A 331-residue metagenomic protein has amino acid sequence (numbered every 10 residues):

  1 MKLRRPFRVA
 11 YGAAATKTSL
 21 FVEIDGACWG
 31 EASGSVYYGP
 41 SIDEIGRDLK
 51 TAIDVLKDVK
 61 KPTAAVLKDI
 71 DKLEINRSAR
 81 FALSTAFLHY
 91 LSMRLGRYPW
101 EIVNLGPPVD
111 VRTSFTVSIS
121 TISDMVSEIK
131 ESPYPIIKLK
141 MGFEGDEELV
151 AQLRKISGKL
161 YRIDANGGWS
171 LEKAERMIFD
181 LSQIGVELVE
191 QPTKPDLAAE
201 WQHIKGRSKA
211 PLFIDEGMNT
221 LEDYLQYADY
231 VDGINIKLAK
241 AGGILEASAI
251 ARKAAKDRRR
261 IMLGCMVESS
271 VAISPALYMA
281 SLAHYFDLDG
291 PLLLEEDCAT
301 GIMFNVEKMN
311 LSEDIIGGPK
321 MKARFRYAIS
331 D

Functional and structural regions predicted by a protein language model:
M1-Y161, G168-E175, F179-Q183, T300-D331: N-terminal capping/lid subdomain adjacent to the active-site entrance of alpha/beta enzymes
V22, L83, G96, D164 (+4 more regions): Conserved, mostly hydrophobic/aromatic
T63, P99-I102, L188-P192, C265-M266: Flexible, glycine/charged-enriched surface loops at secondary-structure junctions
G106-R112, I156-D164, K205-D215, D257-M262: Short beta-strand/loop segments at the ligand-binding rim of alpha/beta enzyme cores
T116-S118, P135-G145, L160-G168, G185-D196 (+2 more regions): Catalytic beta/alpha-barrel core
P133, D180, G185, Y230-D232 (+1 more regions): Short loop/turn motifs at secondary-structure junctions
G168-L181, G185-Q202, G206: Acidic, glycine-rich loop-and-beta core segments that form the ion-binding/anion-interacting portion of active sites
D196-H203, K209-P211, M218-I315: Shared catalytic-loop signature of beta/alpha-barrel
